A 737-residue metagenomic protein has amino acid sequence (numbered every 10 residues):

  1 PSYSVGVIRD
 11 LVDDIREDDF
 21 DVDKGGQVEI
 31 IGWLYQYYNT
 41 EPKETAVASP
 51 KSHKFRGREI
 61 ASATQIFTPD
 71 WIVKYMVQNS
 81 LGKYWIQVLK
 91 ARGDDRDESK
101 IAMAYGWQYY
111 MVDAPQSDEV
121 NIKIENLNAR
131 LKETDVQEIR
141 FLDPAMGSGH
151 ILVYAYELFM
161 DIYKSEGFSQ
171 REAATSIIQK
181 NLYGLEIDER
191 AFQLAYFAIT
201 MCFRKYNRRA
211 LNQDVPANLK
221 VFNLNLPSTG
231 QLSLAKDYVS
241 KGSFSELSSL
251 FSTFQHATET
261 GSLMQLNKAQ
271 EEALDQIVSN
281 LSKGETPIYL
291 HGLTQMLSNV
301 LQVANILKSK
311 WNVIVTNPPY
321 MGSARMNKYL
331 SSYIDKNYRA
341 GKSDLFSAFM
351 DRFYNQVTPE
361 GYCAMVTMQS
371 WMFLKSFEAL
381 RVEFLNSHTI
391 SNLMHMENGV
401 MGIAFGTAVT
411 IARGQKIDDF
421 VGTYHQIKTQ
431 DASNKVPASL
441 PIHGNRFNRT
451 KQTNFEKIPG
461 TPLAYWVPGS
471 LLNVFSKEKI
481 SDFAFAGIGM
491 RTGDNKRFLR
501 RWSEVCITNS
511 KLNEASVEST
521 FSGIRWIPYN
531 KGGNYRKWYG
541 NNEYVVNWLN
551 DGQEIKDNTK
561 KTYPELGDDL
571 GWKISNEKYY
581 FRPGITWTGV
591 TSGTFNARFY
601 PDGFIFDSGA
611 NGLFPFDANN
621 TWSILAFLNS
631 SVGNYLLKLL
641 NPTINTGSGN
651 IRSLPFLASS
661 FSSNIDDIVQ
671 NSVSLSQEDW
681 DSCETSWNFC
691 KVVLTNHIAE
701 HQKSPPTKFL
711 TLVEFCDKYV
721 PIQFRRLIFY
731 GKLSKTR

Functional and structural regions predicted by a protein language model:
P1-L158, N181, L185-A191, N218-N280 (+4 more regions): Preference for the N-terminal adenyl/adenosyl cofactor-binding alpha/beta module
G6-D18, G25, E29, W33-Y37 (+10 more regions): Segments forming glycine/polar-rich beta-alpha architectures that bind adenosine-containing cofactors
V12-D21, H53-W71, D95-D97, V136-M146 (+11 more regions): Glycine- and acidic
E44-P50, I86-L89, V153-Y156, K164-S165 (+7 more regions): Short, solvent-exposed loop/turn and secondary-structure capping segments
S62-Q87, F141-L142, M146-L152, W311-N312 (+6 more regions): C-terminal substrate/ligand-recognition segments
V88-M111, Q170-A174, R208-N218, E678-K691: Short, glycine/acidic-rich hinge or "gate" loops at secondary-structure transitions that mediate conformational
M146, P462, I480, S653-R737: Non-catalytic DNA-recognition/assembly elements of restriction-modification systems
V153, M160, I187, F192 (+13 more regions): Signature of N6-adenine DNA methyltransferases within the class I
